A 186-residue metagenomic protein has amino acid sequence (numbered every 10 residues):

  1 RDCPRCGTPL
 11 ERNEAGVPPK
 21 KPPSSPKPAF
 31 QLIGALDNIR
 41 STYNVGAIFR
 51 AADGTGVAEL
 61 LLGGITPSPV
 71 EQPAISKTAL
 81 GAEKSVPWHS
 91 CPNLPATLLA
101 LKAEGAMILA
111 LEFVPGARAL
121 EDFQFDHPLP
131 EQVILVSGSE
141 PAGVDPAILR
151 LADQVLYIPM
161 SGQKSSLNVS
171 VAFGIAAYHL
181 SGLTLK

Functional and structural regions predicted by a protein language model:
C3-C6: Short cysteine-rich clusters marking metal-coordination/redox-active sites
E11-R12: Short functional micro-motifs and their immediate structural scaffolds
K20-P115, S181-G182: RNA substrate-binding interface of SAM-dependent RNA methyltransferases
A47, P73-I75, E121-F123, A147-R150 (+1 more regions): Short amphipathic alpha-helical segments
A52, I108, V136, A152 (+1 more regions): Conserved RecA-like P-loop NTPase ATPase core
I65-P67, E140, M160-K164: Short, acidic/turn-prone active-site loops that include or flank metal/cofactor- and phosphate-binding residues
F113-M160: Active-site/ligand-binding-proximal alpha/beta "capping" segment
D145-K186: Structured adenosyl-cofactor binding patch, chiefly the S-adenosyl-L-methionine
